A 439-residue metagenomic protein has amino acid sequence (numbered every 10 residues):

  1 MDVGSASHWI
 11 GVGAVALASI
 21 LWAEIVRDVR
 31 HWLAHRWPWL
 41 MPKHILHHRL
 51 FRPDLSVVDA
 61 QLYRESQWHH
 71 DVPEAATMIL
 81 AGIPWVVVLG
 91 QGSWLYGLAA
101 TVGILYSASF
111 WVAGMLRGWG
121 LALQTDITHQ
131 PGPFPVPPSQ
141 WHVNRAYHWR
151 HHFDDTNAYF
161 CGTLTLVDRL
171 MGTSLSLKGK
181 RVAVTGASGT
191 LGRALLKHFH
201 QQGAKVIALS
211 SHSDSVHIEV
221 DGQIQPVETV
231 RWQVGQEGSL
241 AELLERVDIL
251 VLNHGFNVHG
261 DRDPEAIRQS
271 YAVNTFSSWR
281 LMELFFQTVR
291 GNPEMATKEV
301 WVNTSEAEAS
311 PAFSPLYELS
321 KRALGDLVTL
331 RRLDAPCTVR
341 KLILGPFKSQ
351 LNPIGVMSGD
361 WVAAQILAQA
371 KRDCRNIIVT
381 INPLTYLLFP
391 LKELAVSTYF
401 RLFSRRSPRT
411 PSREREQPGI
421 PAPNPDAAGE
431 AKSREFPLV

Functional and structural regions predicted by a protein language model:
V15-K180: Membrane-embedded catalytic scaffold of the fatty acid hydroxylase/desaturase
T185, V247-F256, N274, V302: Rossmann-fold scaffold of SDR-type NAD(P)-dependent oxidoreductases
T185-Q201: N-terminal Rossmann NAD(P)H-binding glycine-rich loop of SDR-like oxidoreductase domains
L196, V273-A296: Amphipathic alpha-helical dimer-interface segment in Rossmann-like NAD(P)H-dependent oxidoreductases
V230-G235, L252-R268, N292: Conserved mid-core segment of classical short-chain dehydrogenase/reductases
A241, H254-F256, D263-E283, L324: Catalytic Tyr-X3-Lys loop
H259, P264, F286, R290-L333 (+1 more regions): Catalytic loop of short-chain dehydrogenase/reductase
C337, S349-R401, S407: C-terminal helical subdomain
